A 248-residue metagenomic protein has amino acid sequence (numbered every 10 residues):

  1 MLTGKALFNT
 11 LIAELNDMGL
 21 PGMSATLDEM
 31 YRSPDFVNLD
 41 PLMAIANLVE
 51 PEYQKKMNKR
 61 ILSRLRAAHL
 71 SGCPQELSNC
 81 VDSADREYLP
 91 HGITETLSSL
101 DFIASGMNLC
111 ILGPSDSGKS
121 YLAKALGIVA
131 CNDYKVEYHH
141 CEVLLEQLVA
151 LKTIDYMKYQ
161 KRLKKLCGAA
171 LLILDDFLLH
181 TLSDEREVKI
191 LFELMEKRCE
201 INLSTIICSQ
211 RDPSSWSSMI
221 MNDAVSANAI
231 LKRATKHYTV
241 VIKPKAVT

Functional and structural regions predicted by a protein language model:
M1-M18, S24: Charged, compositionally biased N-terminal leader segments and the immediate start of the first structured element
L20-G72: Interdomain "pre-motor" coupling segment immediately N-terminal to P-loop NTPase/helicase cores
M23, L27, D133, H139 (+3 more regions): Replace "adjacent to P-loop NTPase cores in ATP/GTP-dependent enzymes" with "adjacent to NTP-binding cores
P74-L100: N-terminal pre-Walker A segment at the start of P-loop NTPase domains
G106-L122: Walker A/P-loop nucleotide-binding motif
Y121-N132: P-loop NTPase Walker A phosphate-binding motif
Q160-A170: Short basic/glycine-enriched coil/helix segment immediately N-terminal to the Walker B
